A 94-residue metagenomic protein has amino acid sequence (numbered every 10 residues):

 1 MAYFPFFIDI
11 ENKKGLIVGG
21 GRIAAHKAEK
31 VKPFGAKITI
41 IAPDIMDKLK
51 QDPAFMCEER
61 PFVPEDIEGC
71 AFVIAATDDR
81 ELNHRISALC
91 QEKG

Functional and structural regions predicted by a protein language model:
M1-D44, L49-D52, C57-R60: Hydrophobic, well-ordered beta-alpha structural blocks that scaffold small-molecule cofactor pockets
A54-G94: Phosphate-bearing ligand-interacting subdomains that bind or position ATP/ADP/UDP/GDP/NAD(P) or nucleotide-linked
